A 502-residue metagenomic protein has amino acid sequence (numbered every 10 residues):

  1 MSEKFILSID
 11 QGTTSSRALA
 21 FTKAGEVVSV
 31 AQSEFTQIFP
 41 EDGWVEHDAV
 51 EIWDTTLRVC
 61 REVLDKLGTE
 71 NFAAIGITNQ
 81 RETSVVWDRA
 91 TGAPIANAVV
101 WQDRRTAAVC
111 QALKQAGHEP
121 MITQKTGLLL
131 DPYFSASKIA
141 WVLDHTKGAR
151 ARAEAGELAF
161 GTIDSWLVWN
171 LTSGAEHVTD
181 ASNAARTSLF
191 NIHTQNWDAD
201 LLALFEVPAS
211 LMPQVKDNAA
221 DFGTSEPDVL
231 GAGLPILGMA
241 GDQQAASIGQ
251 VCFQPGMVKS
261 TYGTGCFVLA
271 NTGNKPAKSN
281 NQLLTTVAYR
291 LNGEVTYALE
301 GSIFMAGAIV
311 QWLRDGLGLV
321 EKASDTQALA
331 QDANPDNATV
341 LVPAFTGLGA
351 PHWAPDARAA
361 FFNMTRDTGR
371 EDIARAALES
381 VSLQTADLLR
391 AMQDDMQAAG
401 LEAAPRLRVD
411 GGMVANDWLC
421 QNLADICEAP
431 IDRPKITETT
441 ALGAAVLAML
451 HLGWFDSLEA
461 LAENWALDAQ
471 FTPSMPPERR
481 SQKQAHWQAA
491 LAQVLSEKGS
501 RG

Functional and structural regions predicted by a protein language model:
M1-A96, Q124, D217, L230-G238 (+4 more regions): N-terminal glycine/serine-rich phosphate-binding loop of ATP-dependent small-molecule kinases, especially carbohydrate
L7-I9, A107, L113-H177, S188-A199 (+2 more regions): Active-site core segments that coordinate phosphate-bearing ligands/cofactors across diverse enzyme families
R61-V100, L129-S135, V168-N191, K216 (+1 more regions): Short beta-strand-loop/turn "lid" adjacent to the catalytic site in phosphate-handling enzymes
D103: Carbohydrate-associated surface elements
M212-D221, Q327-Q331: Short linear loop/turn motifs
